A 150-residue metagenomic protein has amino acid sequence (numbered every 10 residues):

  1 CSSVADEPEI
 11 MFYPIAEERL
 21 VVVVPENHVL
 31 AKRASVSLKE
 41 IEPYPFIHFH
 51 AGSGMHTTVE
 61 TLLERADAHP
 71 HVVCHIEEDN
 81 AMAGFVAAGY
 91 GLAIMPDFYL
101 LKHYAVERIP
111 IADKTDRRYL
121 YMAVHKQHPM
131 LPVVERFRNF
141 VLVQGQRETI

Functional and structural regions predicted by a protein language model:
C1-V24, M82, V86-Y90, V106-I111: Short beta-strand-centered segments that line the small-molecule binding cleft or hinge of alpha/beta clamshell
S2-V4, E26, D97-Y99, K126: Short secondary-structure boundary segments
I10-F12, E17-V22, E26-H28, V36-L38 (+2 more regions): Small-molecule pocket liners
E18, R33, P43-Y44, A66 (+3 more regions): Structured helix-beta-strand junction loops
V23, H48-F49, H75, A93 (+1 more regions): Active-site-adjacent beta-strand anchor residues
A31, P45-A66, M130-R138, G145-E148: Secondary-structure junction motif
G52-I109: Hydrophobic hinge/microswitch elements
P110-I150: A late-sequence structural motif
